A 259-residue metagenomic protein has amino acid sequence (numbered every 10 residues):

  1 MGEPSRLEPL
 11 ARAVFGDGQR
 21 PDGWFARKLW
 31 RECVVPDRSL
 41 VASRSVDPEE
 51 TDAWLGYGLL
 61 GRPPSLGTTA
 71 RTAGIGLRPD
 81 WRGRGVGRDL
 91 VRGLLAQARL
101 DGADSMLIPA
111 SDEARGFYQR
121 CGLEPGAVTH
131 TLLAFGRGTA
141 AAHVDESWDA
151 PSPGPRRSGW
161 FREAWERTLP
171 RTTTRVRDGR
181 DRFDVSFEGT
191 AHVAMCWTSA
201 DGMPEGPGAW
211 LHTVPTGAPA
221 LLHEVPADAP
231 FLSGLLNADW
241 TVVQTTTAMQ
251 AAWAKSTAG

Functional and structural regions predicted by a protein language model:
L7, S45, E50, R99 (+1 more regions): Amide-forming acyltransferase catalytic core, primarily the GNAT-like/NAT-type and related acyltransferase folds
V41, T51-R62, T69-G76, R180-M195: Conserved beta-strand in the GNAT
A70, A98-S111, T216-P226: Conserved GNAT acetyl-CoA-binding A-motif
T72, L94, A98, A114 (+1 more regions): Short hydrophobic clusters on alpha-helical segments that form packing/core surfaces in small helical domains
G74-R82, V193-E205: A short, internal acetyl-CoA/4′-phosphopantetheine-binding micro-motif in the GNAT/acyltransferase core
W81-G93, G202-W210: Conserved acetyl-CoA pyrophosphate-binding loop and the N-cap/start of the following alpha-helix in GNAT-like
P109, E124-G138, T241-W253: Conserved catalytic-core motifs of GNAT/GCN5-like acyltransferases
Y118-Q119, L123, S233-N237: Conserved active-site tyrosine of GNAT-family acetyltransferases
